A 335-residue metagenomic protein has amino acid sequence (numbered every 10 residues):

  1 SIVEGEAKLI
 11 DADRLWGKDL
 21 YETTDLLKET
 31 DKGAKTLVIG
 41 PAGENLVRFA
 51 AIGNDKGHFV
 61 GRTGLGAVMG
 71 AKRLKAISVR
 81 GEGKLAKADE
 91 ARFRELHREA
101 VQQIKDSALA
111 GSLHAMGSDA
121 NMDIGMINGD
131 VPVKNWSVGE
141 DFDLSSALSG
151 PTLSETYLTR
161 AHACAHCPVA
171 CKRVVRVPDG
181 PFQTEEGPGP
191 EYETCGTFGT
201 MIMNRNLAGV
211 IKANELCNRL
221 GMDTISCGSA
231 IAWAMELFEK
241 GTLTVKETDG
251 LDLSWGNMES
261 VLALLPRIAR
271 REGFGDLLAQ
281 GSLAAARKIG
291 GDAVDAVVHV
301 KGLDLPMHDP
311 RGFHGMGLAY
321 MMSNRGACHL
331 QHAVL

Functional and structural regions predicted by a protein language model:
S1-G33: Well-ordered mid-protein domain cores that form the structural environment of catalytic cofactors
E4, K28, K32-T63, M69-L335: Extended C-terminal regions of large enzymes
